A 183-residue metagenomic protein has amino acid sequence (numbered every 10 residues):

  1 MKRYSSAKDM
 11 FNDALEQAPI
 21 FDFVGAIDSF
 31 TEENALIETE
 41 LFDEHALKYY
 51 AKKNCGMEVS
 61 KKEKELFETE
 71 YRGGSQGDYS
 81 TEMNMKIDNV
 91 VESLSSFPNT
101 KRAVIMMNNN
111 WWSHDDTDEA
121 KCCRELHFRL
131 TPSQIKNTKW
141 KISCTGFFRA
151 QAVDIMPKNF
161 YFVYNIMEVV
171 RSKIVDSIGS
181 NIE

Functional and structural regions predicted by a protein language model:
M1-E183: Terminal, non-catalytic protein-protein interaction segments that mediate quaternary/complex assembly
